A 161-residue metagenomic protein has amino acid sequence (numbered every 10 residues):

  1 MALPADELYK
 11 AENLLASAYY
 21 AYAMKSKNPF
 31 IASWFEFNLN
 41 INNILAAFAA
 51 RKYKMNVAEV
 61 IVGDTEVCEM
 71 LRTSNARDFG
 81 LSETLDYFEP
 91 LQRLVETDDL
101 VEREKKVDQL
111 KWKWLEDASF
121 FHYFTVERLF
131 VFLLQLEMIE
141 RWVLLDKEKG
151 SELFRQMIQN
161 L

Functional and structural regions predicted by a protein language model:
M1-L161: Extended alpha-helical surfaces
